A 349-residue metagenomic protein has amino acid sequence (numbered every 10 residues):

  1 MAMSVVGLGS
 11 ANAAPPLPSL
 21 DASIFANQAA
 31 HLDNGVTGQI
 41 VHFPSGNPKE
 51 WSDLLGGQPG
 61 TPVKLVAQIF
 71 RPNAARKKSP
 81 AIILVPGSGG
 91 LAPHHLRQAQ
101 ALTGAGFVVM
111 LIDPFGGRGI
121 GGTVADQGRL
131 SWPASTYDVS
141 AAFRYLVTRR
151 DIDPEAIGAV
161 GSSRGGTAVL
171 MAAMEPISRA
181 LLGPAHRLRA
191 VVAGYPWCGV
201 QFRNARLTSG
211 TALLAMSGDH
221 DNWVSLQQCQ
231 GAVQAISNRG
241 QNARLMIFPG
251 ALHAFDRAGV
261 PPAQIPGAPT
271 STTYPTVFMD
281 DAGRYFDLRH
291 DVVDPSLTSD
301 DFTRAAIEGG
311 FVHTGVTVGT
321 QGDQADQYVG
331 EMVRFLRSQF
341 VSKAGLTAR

Functional and structural regions predicted by a protein language model:
L17-K77: N-terminal cap/lid segment of alpha/beta-hydrolase-fold proteins
N47, D219-D221, P249-L252: Acidic beta-to-alpha connecting loop that harbors the catalytic carboxylate
L54-Q58, V63-Q68, K78-T148, G309-T317: Serine-hydrolase catalytic machinery in alpha/beta-hydrolase-like enzymes
A105, P133-S209, H220-W223, Q227: Primarily recognizes the serine-hydrolase "nucleophile elbow" in alpha/beta-hydrolase and SGNH/GDSL folds
P114-G117, P196, F248-G250: Active-site loop/turn elements of alpha/beta-hydrolase fold enzymes, especially the short glycine-/histidine-rich
G210-D221, A243-M246: Catalytic His-Asp charge-relay segment
N238-A243, P249-R349: Alpha/beta-hydrolase-fold serine-hydrolase catalytic core, especially in secreted/extracellular enzymes
